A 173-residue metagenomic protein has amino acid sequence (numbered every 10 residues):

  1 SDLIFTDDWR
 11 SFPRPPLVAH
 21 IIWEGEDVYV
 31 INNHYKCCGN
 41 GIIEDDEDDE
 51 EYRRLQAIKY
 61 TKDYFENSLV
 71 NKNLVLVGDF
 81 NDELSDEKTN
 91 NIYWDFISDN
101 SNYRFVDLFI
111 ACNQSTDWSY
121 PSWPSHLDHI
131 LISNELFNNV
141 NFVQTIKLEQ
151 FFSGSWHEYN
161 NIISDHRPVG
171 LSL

Functional and structural regions predicted by a protein language model:
S1, I31, G41-D45, D86-N90 (+1 more regions): Short, solvent-exposed loop/turn and secondary-structure capping segments
S1-K36: Structured beta-strand-rich core segments of catalytic domains in phosphoester-bond hydrolases
F5-P13, F65-V75, N81-L173: Metal-dependent phosphoester-hydrolase catalytic domains
S11, Y52-Y60, I163: Soluble or luminal CAZymes and related metallo-dependent hydrolases
Y29, R54-V77: His/acidic metal-ligating clusters that form di-metal
H34-K36, F80-E83: Catalytic metal-binding/acid-base residues of hydrolase active sites
C37-N40, L148-Q150: A short local loop/turn or secondary-structure capping micro-motif enriched for an aromatic residue
G39-R53: Acidic/histidine-rich helix-loop elements that form or flank divalent-metal/phosphate-binding sites at the catalytic
